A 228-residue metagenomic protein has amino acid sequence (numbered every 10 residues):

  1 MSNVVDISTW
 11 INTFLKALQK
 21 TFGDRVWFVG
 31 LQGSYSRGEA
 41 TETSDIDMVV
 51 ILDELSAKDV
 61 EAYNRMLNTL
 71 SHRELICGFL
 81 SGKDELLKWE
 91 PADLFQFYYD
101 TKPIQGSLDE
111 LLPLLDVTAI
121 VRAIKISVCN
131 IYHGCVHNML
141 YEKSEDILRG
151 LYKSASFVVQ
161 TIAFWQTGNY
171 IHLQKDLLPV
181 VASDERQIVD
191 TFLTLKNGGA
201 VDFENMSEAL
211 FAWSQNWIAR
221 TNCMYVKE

Functional and structural regions predicted by a protein language model:
M1-T21, R37-T43, V49-P91: Metal-dependent nucleotidyltransferase catalytic core
T13, A17, Q96, A209-N216: Alpha-helical elements of Rossmann-like donor-binding domains used by nucleotide-donor carbohydrate transfer enzymes
V26-Y35: Short gly/ser-rich loop at a beta-strand->alpha-helix junction or flexible surface loop bordering the NTP-binding
W27, I76, R186-Q187: Secondary-structure boundary/capping residues
L52, K58, Q105-L115: Short, polar/flexible loop-turn hinges at active-site or ligand-entry regions and domain interfaces
Q96-I104: Compact structured core domains
S107, P113-E228: Conserved nucleotidyltransferase catalytic core and NTase-mimicking acidic/glycine-rich helix/loop elements in nucleic
